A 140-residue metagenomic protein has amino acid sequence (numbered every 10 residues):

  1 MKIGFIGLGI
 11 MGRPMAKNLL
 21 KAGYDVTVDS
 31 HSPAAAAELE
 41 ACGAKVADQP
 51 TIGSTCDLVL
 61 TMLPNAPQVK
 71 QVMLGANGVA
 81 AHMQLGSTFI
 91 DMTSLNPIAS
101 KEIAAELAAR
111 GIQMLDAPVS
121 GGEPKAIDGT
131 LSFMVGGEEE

Functional and structural regions predicted by a protein language model:
M1-T61, S87, E123-A126: NAD(P)+-binding Rossmann beta1-loop-alpha1 motif at the extreme N-terminus of oxidoreductases
I3, L95-E140: Rossmann-fold dinucleotide-binding core
G7-M15, G78-A81, F89, P124-K125 (+2 more regions): Short, flexible micro-motifs
L8, L19-L20, L39, L63 (+4 more regions): Generic leucine side-chain signal with a strong bias for well-ordered alpha-helical environments
G9, P33, L63-A66, P97 (+1 more regions): Alpha-helix N-cap/helix-start capping motif
N18-K21, A41-G43, M73-A76, I103-L107 (+1 more regions): Short, glycine/charged-enriched secondary-structure capping and boundary segments
D29, M62, T93, V135-G136: Active-site-adjacent beta-strand anchor residues
P50-A117: Rossmann-fold NAD(P) dinucleotide-binding segment
